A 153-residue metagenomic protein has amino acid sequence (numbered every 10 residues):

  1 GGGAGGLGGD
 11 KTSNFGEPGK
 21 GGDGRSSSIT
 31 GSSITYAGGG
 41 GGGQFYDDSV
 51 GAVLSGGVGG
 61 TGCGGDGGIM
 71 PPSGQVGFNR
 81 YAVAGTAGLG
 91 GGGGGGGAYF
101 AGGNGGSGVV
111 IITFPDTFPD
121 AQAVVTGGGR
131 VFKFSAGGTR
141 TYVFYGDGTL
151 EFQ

Functional and structural regions predicted by a protein language model:
G1-Q153: Low-complexity, glycine/proline-biased repetitive segments and flexible coils/loops
